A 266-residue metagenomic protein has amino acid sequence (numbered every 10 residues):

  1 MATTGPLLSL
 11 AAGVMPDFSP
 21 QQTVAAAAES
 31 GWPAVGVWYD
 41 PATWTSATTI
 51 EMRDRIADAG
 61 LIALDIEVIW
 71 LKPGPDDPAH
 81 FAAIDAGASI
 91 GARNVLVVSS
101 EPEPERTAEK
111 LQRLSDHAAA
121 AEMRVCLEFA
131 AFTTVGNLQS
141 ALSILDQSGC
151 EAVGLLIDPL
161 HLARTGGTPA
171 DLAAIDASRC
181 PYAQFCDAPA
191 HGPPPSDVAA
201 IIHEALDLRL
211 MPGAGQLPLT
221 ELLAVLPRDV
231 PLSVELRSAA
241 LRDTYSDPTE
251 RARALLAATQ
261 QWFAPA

Functional and structural regions predicted by a protein language model:
M1-A12, P16-G31, A57, A86 (+3 more regions): Histidine-acidic metal/acid-base catalytic patches
V14-P16, P41-T43, I69-K72, S100-E103 (+4 more regions): Active-site-proximal loop/turn and secondary-structure-junction residues that shape catalytic pockets, frequently
Q21, L71-L155, R164: Active-site acidic/histidine proton-transfer and metal-coordination neighborhood in alpha/beta enzyme cores
G36, D65, L96, C126 (+3 more regions): Conserved beta-strand positions in the central sheet of alpha/beta enzyme cores
G36-A57: Glycine-rich, proline-tolerant flexible connector loops at the mouths of alpha/beta enzymes
A47, P75-P78, A108, G166-T168 (+1 more regions): Short, solvent-exposed loop/turn segments at secondary-structure boundaries
A57-V68: Short, structured active-site "lid" loops
E67-K72, R209-G213: The substrate-binding groove and active-site-proximal loops of carbohydrate-active enzymes, especially glycoside
